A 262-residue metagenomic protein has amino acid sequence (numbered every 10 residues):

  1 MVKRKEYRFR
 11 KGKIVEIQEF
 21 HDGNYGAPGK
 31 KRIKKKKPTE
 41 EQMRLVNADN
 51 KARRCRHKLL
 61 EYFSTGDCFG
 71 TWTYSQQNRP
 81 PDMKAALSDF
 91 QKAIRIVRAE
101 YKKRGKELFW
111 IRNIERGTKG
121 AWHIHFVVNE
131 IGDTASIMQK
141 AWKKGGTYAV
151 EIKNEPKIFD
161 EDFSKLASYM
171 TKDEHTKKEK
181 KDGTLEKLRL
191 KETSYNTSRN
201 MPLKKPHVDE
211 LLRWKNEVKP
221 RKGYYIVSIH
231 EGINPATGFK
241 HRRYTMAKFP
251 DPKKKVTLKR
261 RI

Functional and structural regions predicted by a protein language model:
M1-G120, E130-I262: Right-hand nucleic-acid polymerase module
